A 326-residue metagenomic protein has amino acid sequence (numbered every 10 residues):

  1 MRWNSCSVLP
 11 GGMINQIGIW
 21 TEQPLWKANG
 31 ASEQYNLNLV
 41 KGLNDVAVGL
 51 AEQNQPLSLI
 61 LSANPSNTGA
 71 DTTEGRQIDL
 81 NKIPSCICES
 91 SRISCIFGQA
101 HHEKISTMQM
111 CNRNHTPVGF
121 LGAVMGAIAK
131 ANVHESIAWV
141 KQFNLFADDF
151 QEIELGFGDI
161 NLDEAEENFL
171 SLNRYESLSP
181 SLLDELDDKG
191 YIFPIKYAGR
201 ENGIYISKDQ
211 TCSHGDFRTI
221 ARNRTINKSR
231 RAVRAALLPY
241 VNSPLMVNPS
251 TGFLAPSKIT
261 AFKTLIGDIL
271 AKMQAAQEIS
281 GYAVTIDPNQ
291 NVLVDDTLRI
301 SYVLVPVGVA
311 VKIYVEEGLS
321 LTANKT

Functional and structural regions predicted by a protein language model:
M1-F157: Extracellular Cys-Trp
G18, T285, V303: Residues in well-ordered beta-strands of folded domains
P24-W26, N291, V307-V311: Generic "edge-of-domain/loop-turn" microfeature
K41, D45, N227-A235, P239 (+4 more regions): Charged/polar, solvent-exposed surface patches and flexible loops
A129-K258, S301-T326: Long, contiguous, structured domain-core segments that constitute the functional module of a protein
P256-S280: Short, hydrophobic/π-rich interface segment
Q277-I300: Long, charged, glycine-rich C-terminal linkers/tails
